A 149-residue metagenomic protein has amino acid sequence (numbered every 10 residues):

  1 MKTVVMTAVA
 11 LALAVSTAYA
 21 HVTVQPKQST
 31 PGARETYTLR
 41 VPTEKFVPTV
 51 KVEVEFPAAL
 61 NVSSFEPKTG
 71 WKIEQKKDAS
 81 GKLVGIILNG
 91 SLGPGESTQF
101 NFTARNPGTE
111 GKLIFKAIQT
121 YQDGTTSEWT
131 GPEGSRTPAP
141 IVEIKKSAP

Functional and structural regions predicted by a protein language model:
M1-V4, A8: Positively charged n-region of N-terminal signal peptides that target proteins for export
V15-A20: Sec/Tat signal peptide C-region and signal peptidase I cleavage site
Q25-F65: Low-complexity, serine/threonine/proline/glycine-rich extracellular segments that form mucin-like
Q25-P26, I86-L92: Beta-strand-rich interaction surfaces with strong enrichment in secreted/lumenal proteins
P31, T120-P149: Extracytoplasmic/periplasmic copper-protein system
G32-Y37, T98-Q99, K112-F115: Short, solvent-exposed loop/turn segments enriched in Ser/Thr/Gly
P57-V84, P140-K146: A surface/secretory-pathway sequence property marking extracellular, secreted, or lumenal proteins enriched
S91-G111: Low-complexity, intrinsically disordered segments enriched in Ser/Thr together with acidic residues
